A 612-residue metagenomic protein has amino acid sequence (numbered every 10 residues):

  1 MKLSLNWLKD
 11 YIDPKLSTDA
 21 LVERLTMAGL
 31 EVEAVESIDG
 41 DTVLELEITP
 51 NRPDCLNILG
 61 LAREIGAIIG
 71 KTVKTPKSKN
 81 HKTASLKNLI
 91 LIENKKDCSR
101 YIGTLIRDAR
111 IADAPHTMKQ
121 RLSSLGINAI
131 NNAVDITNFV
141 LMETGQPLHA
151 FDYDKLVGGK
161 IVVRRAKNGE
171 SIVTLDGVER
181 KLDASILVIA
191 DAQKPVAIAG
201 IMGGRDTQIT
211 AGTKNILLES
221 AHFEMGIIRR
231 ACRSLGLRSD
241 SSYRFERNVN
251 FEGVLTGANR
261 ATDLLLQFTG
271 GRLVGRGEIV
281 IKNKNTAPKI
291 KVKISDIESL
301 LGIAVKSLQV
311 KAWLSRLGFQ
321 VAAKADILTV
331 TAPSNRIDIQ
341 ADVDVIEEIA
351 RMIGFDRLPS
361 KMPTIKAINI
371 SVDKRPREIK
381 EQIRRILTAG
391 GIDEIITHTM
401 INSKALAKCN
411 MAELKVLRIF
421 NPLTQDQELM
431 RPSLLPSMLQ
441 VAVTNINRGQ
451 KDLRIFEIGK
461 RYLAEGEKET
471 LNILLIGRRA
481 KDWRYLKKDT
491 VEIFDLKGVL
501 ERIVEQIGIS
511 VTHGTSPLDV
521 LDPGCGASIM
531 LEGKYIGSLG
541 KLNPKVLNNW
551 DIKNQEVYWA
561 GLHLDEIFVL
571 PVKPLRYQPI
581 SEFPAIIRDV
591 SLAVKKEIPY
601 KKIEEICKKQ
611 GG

Functional and structural regions predicted by a protein language model:
M1-P376, I383, T388: RNA/tRNA-interacting regions in translation and RNA-turnover enzymes
N57, E64, A114, V134 (+2 more regions): Extended beta-strand-rich architecture
